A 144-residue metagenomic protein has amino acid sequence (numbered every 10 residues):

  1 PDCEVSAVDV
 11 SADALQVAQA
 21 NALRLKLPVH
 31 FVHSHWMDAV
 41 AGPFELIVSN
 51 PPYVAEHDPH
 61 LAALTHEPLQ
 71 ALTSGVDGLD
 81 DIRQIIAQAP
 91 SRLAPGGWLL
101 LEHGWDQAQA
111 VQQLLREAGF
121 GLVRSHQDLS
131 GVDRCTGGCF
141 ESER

Functional and structural regions predicted by a protein language model:
D2-F140: S-adenosylmethionine
E143-R144: Short, charged/polar, Gly/Pro-enriched secondary-structure boundary elements
